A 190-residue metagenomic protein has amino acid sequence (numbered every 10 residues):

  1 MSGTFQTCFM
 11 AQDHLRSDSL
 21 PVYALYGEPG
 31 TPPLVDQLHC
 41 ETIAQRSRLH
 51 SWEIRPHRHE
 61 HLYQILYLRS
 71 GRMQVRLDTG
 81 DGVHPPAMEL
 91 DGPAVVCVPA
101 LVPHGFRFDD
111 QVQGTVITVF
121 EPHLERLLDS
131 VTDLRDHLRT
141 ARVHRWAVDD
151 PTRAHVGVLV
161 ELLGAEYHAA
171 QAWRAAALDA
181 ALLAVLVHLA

Functional and structural regions predicted by a protein language model:
M1-L90: Generic protein-terminus/edge-of-domain signal
S2-S17, Y23-Q37, R107-H168, L186-V187: A hydrophobic/aromatic-rich effector-binding and dimerization subdomain of bacterial HTH-type transcriptional regulators
Y63-L66, P103, R107: Primarily hydrophobic membrane-targeting regions of prokaryotic envelope proteins
S70, A100, V119-E121: Residues immediately flanking
Q74-R76, V98, H104-D110: Short beta-strand His + acidic residue motifs that chelate non-heme Fe in jelly-roll/DSBH and cupin folds
P93-A94: Loop/turn positions that initiate beta-strands
P151, H168-A181: All-alpha amphipathic helical-bundle segments outside canonical DNA-binding/catalytic cores that form hydrophobic
A180-H188: Short, residue-level hotspots on alpha-helical faces of the histone-fold and other alpha-helical interaction modules
